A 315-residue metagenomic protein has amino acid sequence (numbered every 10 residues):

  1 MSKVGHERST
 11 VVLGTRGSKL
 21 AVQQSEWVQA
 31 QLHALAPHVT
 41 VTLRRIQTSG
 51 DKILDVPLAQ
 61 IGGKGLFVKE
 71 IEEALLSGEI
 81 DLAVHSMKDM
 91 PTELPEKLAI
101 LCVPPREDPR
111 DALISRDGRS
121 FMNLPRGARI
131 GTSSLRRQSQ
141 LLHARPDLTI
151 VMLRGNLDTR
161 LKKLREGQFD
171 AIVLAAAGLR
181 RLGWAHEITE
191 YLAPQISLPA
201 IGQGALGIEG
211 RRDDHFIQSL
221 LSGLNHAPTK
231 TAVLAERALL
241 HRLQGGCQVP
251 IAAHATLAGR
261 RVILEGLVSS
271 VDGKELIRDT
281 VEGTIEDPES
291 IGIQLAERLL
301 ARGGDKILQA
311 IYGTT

Functional and structural regions predicted by a protein language model:
S2-Q47, K52-I53, Q60, V68 (+1 more regions): Small-molecule-sensing regulatory modules
D55-D81: Short, structured active-site "lid" loops
I80-V84, D170-A171: Short, Asp-centered acidic motifs that coordinate Mg2+ and/or phosphate in catalytic or ligand-binding sites
M87-K88, E96-L148: A conserved helix-loop-strand patch within extracytoplasmic ligand-binding domains of the periplasmic binding
M87-M90, A177-L179: Short glycine-rich anion-binding loops that position phosphate/pyrophosphate groups of nucleotides and phosphorylated
E93, Q140, L182: Glycine/Thr-rich phosphate-binding loops of Rossmann-like dinucleotide-binding domains
